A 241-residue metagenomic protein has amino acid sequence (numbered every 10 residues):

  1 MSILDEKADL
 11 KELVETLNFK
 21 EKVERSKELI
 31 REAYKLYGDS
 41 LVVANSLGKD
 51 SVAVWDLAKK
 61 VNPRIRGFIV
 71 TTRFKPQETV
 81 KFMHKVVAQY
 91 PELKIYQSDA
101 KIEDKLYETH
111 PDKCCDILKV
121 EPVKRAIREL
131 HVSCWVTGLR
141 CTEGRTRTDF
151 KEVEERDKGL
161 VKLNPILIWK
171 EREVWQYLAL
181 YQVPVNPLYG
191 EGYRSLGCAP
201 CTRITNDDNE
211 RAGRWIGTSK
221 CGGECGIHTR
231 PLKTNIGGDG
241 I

Functional and structural regions predicted by a protein language model:
S2-I241: Nucleotide-activated chemistry modules centered on ATP-dependent adenylation/adenylyltransferase
